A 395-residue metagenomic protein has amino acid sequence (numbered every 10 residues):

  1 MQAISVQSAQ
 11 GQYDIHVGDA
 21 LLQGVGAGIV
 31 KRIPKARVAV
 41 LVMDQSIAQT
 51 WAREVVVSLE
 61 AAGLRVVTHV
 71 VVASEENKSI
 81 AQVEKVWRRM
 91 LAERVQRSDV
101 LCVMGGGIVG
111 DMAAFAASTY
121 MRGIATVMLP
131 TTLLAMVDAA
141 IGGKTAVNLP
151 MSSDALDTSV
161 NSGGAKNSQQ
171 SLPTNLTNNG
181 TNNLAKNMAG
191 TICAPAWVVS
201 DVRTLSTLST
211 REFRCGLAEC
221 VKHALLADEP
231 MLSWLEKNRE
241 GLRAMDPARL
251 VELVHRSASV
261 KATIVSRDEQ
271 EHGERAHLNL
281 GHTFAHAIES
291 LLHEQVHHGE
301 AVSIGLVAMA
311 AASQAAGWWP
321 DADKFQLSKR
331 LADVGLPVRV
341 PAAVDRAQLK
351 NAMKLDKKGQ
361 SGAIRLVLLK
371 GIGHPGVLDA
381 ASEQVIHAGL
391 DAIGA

Functional and structural regions predicted by a protein language model:
M1-V100: ATP/NTP phosphate-donor binding region
Q2, E212, A218-V221, W318-A395: C-terminal charged capping/lid subdomain of soluble metabolic enzymes
H16, F115-A165, N175, G180-G241: A glycine/threonine-rich phosphate-anchoring loop and its flanking beta-alpha core in nucleotide/phosphate-binding
G18, L41, S79, P130 (+4 more regions): Residue-level signal for inorganic ion chemistry
A92-V95, A194-V198, R203-T210, A218-P230 (+10 more regions): Generic secondary-structure signature for well-ordered alpha-helical cores
I108-F115, M136-V137, A287: Short glycine/serine/threonine-rich phosphate/pyrophosphate-binding segments that cradle anionic phosphate groups
Q169-Q170: Low-complexity, intrinsically disordered or signal/transmembrane-proximal segments
S233-A347: Active-site segments that bind and position negatively charged phosphate/pyrophosphate groups
